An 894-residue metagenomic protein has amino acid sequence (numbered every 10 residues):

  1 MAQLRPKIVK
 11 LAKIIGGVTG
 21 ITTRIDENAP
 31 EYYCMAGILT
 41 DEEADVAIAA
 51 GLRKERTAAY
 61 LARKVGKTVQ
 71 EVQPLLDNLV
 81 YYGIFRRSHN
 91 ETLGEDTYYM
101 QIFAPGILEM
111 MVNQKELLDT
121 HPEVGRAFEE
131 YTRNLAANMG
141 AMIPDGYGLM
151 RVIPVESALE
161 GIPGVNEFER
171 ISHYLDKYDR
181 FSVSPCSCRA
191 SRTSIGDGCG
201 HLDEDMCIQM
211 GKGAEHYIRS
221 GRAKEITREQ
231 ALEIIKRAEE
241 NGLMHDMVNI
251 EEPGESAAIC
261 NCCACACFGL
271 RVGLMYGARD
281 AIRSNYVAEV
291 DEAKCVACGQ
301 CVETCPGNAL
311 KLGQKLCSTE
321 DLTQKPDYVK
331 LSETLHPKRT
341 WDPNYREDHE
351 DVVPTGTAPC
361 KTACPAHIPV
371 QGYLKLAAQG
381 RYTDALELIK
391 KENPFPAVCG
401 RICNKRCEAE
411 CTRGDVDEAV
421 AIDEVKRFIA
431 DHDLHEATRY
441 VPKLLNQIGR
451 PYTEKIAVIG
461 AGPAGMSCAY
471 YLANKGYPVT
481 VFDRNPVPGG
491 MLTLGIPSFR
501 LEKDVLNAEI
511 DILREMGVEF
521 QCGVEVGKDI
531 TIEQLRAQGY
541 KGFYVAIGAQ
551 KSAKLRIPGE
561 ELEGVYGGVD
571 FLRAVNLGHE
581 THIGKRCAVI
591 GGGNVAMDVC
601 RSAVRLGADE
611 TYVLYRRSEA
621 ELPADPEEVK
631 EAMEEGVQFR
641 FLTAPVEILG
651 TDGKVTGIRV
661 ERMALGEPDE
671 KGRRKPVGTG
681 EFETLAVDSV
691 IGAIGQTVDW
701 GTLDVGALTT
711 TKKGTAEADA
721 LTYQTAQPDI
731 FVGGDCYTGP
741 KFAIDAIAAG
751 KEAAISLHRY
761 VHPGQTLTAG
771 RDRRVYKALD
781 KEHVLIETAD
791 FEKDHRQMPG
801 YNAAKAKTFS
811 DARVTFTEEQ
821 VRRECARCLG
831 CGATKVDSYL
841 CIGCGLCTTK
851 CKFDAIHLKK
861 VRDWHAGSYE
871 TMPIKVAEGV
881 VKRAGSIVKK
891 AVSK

Functional and structural regions predicted by a protein language model:
G37, K67, D246-I259, M275-T304 (+13 more regions): Ferredoxin-like iron-sulfur electron-transfer modules
V80-E91, L310-K311, I856: A short, conserved structural fragment
G94-T132, E878: Short, amphipathic alpha-helical interaction segments positioned at domain boundaries
G307-K361, L374, V420-I422, K426-K455 (+12 more regions): Flanking helices and flexible, charged tails adjoining ferredoxin-like Fe-S electron-transfer domains in multi-subunit
I368-Q371, A377-A378, A419-D423, V458-V526 (+4 more regions): Beta1-alpha1 glycine-rich phosphate/pyrophosphate-binding loop at the start of Rossmann-like nucleotide-binding domains
I429-R450, A508-K528, S552-L606, T710-A726: Glycine-rich dinucleotide-binding loop and its adjacent helix/turn
E561-K585, P668-P740: FAD-site-proximal beta/loop scaffold in flavoenzymes
V599, C736-G764: A conserved FAD-binding loop/helix module that cradles the flavin
